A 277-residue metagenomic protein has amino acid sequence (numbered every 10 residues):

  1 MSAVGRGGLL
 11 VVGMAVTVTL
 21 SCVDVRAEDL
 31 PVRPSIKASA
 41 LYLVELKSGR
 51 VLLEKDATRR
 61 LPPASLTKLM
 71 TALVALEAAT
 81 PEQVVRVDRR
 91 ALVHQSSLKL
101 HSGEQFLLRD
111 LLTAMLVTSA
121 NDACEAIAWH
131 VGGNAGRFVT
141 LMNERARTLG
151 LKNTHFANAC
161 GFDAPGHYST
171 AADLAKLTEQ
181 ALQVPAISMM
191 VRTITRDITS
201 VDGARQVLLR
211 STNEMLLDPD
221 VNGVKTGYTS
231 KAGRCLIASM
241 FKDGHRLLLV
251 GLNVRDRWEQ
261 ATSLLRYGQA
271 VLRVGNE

Functional and structural regions predicted by a protein language model:
M1-G5: N-terminal secretory signal peptides that target proteins for export/translocation
G8-L10, V139, N222: Generic alpha-helix initiation/capping and coil-helix boundary signal
G8-S21: Bacterial N-terminal signal peptides
V18-L20, I36-A40, R59-L61, A75 (+3 more regions): Short linear motifs at secondary-structure transitions and domain/linker junctions
V25-A172, K176-P185, K242: Active-site-adjacent loops and short helices of periplasmic peptidoglycan-processing enzymes
K152, D163-E277: Domain-terminus/edge residues, biased toward the C-terminal soluble/receptor-binding domains of extracytoplasmic
